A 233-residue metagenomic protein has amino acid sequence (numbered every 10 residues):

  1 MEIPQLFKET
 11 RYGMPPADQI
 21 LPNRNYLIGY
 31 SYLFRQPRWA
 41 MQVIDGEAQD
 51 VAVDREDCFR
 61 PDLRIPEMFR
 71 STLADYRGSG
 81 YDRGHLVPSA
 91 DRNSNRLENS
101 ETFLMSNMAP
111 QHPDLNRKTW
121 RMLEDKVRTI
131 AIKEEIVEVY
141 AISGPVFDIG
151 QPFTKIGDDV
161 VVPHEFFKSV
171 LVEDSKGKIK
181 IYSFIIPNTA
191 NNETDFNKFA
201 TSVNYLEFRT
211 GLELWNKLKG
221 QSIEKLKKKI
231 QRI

Functional and structural regions predicted by a protein language model:
M1-I233: Domain-level detector for secreted/extracellular nuclease and nuclease-toxin modules, and for the ENPP-like C-terminal
